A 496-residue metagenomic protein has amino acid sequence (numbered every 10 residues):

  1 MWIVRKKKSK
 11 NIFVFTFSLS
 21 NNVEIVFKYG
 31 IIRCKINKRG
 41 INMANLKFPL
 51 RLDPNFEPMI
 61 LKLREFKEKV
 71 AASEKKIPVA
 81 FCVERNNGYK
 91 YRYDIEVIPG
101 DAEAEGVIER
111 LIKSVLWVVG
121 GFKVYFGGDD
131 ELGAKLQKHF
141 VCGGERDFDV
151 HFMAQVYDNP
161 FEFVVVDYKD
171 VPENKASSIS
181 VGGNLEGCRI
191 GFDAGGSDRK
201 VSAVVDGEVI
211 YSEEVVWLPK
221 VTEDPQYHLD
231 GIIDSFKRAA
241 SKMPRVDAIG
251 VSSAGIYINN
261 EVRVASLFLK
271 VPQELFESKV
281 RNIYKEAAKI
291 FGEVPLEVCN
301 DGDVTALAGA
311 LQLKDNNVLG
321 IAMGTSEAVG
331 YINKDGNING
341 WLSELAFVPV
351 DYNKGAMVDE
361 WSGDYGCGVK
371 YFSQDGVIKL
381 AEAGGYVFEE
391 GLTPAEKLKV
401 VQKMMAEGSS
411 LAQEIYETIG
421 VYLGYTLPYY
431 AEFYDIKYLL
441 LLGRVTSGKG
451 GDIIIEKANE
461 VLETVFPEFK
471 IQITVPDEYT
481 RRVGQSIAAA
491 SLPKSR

Functional and structural regions predicted by a protein language model:
T16-K35, R39: Short, positively charged and aromatic/hydrophobic N-terminal segments
I31, K35, M43-R92, A104 (+9 more regions): Glycine/GP-enriched mid-protein hinge/lid loop-to-helix segment characteristic of carbohydrate kinases
F48, L63-E65, N87-Y89, Y93-E103 (+2 more regions): N-terminal, positively charged, Ser/Thr/Ala/Gly-biased leader segments that form transit/presequence-like amphipathic
G100-I108, V115-W117, D130-V166, E214-D230 (+4 more regions): Glycine-rich phosphate-binding loop and adjoining helix at the ATP-binding site of ATP-dependent phosphoryl-transfer
V118-D129, R245-A254, Y434-V445: Short glycine-rich phosphate-binding loop at a beta-alpha junction
K123-Y125, G187-D193, V246-G250, V318-A322 (+2 more regions): Short glycine-aspartate micro-motif
T418-I436: Phosphate/ATP-binding catalytic cores across multiple sugar-kinase/actin-like superfamilies, primarily ASKHA
